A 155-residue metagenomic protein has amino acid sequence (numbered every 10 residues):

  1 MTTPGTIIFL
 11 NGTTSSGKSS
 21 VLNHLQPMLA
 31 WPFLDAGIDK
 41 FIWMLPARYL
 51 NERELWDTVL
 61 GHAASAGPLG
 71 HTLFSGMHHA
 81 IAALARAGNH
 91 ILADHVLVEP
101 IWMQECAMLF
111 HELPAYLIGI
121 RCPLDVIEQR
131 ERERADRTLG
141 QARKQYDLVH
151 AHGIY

Functional and structural regions predicted by a protein language model:
M1-G5: Phosphate-binding P-loop
L10: Hydrophobic anchor at the beta1->P-loop junction of P-loop NTPases
T13-T14: The conserved Walker
S19: Walker A/P-loop
Q26-G76: Conserved substrate/cofactor phosphate-moiety recognition/catalytic segment in nucleotide-dependent phosphotransferases
A64-L113: Glycine-rich phosphate-binding loop used to anchor ATP phosphates in small-molecule kinases, encompassing both
F110-E133: Conserved phosphate-donor/acceptor-positioning beta-strand/loop module used by diverse small-molecule
Q129-Y155: Small-molecule kinase domains that catalyze NTP-dependent phosphoryl transfer to phosphate-bearing small molecules
